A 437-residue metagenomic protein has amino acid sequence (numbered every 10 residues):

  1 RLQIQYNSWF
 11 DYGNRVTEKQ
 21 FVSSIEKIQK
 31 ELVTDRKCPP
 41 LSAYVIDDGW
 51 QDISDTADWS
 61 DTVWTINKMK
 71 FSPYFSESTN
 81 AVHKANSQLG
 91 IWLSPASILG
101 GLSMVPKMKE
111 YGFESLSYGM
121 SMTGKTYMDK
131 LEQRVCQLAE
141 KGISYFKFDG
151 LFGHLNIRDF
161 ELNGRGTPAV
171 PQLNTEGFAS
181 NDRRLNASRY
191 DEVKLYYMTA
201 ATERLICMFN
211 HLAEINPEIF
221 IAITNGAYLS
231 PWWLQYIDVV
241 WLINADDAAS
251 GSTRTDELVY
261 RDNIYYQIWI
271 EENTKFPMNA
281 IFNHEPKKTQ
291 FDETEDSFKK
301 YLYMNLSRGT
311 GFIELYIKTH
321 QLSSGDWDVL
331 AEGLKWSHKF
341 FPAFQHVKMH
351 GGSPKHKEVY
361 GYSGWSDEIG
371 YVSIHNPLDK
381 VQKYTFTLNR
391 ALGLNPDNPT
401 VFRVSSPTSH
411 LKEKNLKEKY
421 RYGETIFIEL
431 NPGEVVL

Functional and structural regions predicted by a protein language model:
R1-P106, Y111-S115, G119, T310-K355 (+4 more regions): Conserved structural scaffold segments of CAZyme catalytic domains across common CAZy folds
S23-K27, K130-Q133, Y301: Well-ordered alpha-helical segments embedded in enzymatic catalytic cores
I28-T34, N156-L162, I281-E285, S409: Short regulatory "switch" loops immediately downstream of catalytic or recognition motifs within protein catalytic
C38-P277: Aromatic- and carboxylate-enriched substrate-binding clefts and catalytic-loop regions of carbohydrate-active enzymes
Y197-K412, T425-V436: Active-site-proximal substrate-binding groove within the catalytic cores of carbohydrate-active enzymes
L416-R421: Short, structured beta-strand/loop micro-motifs enriched in basic residues and often containing a Trp
